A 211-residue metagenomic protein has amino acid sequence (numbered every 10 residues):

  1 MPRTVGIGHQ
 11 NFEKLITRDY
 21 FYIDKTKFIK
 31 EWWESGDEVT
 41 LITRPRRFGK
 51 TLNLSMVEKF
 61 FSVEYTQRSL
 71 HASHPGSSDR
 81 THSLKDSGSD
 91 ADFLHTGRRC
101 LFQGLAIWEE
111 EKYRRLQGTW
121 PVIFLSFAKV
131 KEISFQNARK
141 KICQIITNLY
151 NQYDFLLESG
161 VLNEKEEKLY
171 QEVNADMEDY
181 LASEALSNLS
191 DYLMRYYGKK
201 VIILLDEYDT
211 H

Functional and structural regions predicted by a protein language model:
M1-E64, F93, R98-E109: Walker A/P-loop-proximal flanking segment of P-loop NTPase domains
G8-I16, F124, V130-S183, T210-H211: Conserved P-loop NTPase mechanochemical-coupling segment
E13, D24, K59-S62, T66 (+1 more regions): P-loop NTPase motor core
S35-G36, G118-T119, Y197-K199: Short loop/turn elements that form and flank the Walker-type P-loop nucleotide-binding site in RecA-like NTPase cores
V39-L41, V122, K200-I202: Residue-level preference for the first positions of well-ordered beta-strands
Q67-H95: Intrinsic disorder/low-complexity segments
D179-K200: Conserved helicase/translocase P-loop NTPase motor core
G198-H211: Conserved P-loop NTPase "ATPase switch" module shared by AAA+ and STAND
